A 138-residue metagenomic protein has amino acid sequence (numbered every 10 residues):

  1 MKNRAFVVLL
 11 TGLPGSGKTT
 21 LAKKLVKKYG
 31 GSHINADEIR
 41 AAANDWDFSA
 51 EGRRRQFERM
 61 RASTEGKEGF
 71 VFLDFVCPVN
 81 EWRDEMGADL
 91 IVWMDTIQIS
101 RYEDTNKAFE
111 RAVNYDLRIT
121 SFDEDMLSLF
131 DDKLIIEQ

Functional and structural regions predicted by a protein language model:
M1-R4, V8, K24, K28 (+2 more regions): NTP-dependent small-molecule kinase module
A5-L9, S32, F70-F72: Residue-level preference for the first positions of well-ordered beta-strands
P14: The conserved Walker
K18: Conserved lysine of the Walker
A22-E65: Conserved substrate/cofactor phosphate-moiety recognition/catalytic segment in nucleotide-dependent phosphotransferases
D37, M94-D95, T120-D123: Residues at the C-termini of beta-strands that transition into short coil/loop
A43-N44, I99-F109, S128-F130: Short, charged, surface-exposed secondary-structure boundary motifs
S49-Y102: Glycine-rich phosphate-binding loop used to anchor ATP phosphates in small-molecule kinases, encompassing both
